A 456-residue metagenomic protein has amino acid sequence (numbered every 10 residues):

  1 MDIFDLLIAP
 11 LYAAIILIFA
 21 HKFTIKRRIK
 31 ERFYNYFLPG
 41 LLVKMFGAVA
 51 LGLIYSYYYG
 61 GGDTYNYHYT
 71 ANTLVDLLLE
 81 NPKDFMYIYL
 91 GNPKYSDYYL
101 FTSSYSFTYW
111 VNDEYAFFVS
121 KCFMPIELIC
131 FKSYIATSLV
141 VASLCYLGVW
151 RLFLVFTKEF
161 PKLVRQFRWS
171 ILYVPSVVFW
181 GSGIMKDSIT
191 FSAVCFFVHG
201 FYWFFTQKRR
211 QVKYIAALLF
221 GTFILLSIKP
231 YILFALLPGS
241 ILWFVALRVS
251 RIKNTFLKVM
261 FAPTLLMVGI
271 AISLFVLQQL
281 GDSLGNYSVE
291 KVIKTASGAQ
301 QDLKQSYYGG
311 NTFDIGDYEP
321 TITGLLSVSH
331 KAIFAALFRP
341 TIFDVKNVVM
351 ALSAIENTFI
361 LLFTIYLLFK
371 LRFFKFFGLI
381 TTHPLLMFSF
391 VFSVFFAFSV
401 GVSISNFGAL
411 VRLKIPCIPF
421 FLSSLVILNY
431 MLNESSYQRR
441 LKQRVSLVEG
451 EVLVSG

Functional and structural regions predicted by a protein language model:
I15, F19-T24, A136-E159, L362-Y366: Transmembrane-helix motifs of polytopic, lipid-linked glycan transferases
L17-H21, V149, A332, A336-I342 (+1 more regions): Hydrophobic, aromatic-rich transmembrane alpha-helices and their immediate juxtamembrane boundary segments
K26-R27, R209-K213, M350, Y366-V391: Membrane-interface helix-loop-helix junctions at transmembrane boundaries of multi-pass membrane enzymes, predominantly
Y55-T70, L79-L100, W110-C122, S329 (+1 more regions): Extracytoplasmic catalytic/substrate-binding loops of multi-pass membrane glycan-assembly enzymes
F131, I135, W150-Y173: Transmembrane-helix signature of polytopic, membrane-embedded enzymes that assemble or transfer cell-envelope glycans
V178-F179, K213-L236: Membrane-interface alpha helices of multi-pass inner-membrane proteins
G183-K186, T190: Short acidic/glycine- and proline-prone juxtamembrane loop motifs at membrane-interface regions of multi-pass membrane
L226-E356: Alpha-helical transmembrane segments and terminal signal-anchor/GPI-anchor hydrophobic tails, characterized by long
